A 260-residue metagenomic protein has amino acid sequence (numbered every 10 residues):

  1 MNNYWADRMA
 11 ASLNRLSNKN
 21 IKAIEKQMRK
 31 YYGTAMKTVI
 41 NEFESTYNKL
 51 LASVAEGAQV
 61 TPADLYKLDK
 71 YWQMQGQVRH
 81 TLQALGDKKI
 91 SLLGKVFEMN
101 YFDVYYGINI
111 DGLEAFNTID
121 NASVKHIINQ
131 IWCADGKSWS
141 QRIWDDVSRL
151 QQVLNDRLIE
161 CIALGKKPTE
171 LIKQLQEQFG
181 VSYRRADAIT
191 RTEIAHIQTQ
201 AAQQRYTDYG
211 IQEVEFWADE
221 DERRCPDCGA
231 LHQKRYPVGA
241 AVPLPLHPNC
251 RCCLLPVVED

Functional and structural regions predicted by a protein language model:
M1-Q176, D260: N-terminal leader/targeting and assembly helices and adjacent pre-domain segments
K173, E177-D260: Acidic, glycine-rich two-metal-ion catalytic cores of nucleic acid-processing enzymes
